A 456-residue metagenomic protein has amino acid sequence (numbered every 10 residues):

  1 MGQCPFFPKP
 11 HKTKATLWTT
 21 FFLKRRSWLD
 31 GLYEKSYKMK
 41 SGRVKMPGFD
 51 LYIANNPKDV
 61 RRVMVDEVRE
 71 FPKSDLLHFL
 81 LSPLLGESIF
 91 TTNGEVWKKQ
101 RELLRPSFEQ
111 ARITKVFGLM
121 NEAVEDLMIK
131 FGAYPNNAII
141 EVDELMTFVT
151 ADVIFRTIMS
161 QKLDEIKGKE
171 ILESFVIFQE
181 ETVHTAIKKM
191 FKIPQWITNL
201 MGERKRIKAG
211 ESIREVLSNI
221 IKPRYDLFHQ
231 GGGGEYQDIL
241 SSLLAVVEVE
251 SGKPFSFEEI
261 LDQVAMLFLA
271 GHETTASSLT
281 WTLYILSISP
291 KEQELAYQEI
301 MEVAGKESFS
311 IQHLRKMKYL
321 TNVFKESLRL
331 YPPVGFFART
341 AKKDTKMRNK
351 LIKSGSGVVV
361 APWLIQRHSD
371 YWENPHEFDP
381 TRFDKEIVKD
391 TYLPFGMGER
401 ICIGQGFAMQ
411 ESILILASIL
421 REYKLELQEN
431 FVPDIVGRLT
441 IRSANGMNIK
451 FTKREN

Functional and structural regions predicted by a protein language model:
M1-K99, T114-K130, A209, K343 (+1 more regions): N-terminal membrane-proximal hinge/A-helix region immediately C-terminal to the signal-anchor transmembrane segment
G2-P8, K73-L77, V96, R112-S277 (+1 more regions): Cytochrome P450 heme-thiolate monooxygenase catalytic core
T19-K40, E215, N219, E307-R348: Conserved cytochrome P450 K-helix E-x-x-R motif and the immediately C-terminal K′/meander segment
D30, S36, V124, M128 (+4 more regions): Cytochrome P450 proximal C-terminal region
R224-Y236, Y297-M317, L330-K350, I365 (+3 more regions): Cytochrome P450 fold signature focused on the C-terminal beta-domain
A265, A270, S308-I311, F336 (+3 more regions): Cytochrome P450 heme-thiolate "Cys pocket" and heme-binding signature region
T274-Q293, Y297-E299, G406-R421: Cytochrome P450 catalytic-core helices
V360-E386: Conserved cytochrome P450 K-helix/beta-meander segment immediately N-terminal to the heme-binding cysteine loop
